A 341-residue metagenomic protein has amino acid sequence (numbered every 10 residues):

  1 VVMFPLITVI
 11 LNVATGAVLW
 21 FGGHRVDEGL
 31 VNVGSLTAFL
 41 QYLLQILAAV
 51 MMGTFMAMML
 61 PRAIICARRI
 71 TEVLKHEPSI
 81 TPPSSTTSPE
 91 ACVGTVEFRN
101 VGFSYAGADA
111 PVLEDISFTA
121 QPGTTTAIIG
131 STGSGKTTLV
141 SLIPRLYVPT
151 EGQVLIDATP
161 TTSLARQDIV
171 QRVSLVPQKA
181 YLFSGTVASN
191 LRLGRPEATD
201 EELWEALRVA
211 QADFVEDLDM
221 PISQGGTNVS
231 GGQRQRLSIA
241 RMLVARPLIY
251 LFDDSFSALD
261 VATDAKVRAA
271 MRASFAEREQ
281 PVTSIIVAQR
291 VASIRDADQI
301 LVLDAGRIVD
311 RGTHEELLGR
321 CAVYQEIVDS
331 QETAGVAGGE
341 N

Functional and structural regions predicted by a protein language model:
V1, V18-L19, M59-C66, T81 (+4 more regions): Generic hydrophobic secondary-structure packing signal
V1-R68, V73-L74: Helix-loop-helix
T15, P89-N341: ABC-type nucleotide-binding domain
G22-R25, S79, I300: Alpha-helical transmembrane segments and their juxtamembrane interfaces
E72, S79, R192: Conserved E/DxxT/N motif and adjacent residues on the DHp alpha2 helix of HisKA-family sensor histidine kinases
H76, I80-T81, S330-A334: Short cytosolic juxtamembrane segments of multi-pass membrane proteins
S79-A91: Pre-NBD coupling/linker segments of ABC/ABC-like ATPases
